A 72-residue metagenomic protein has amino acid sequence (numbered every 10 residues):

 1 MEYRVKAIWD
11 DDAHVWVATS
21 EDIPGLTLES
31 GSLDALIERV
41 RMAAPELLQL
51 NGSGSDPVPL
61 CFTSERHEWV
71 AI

Functional and structural regions predicted by a protein language model:
M1-K6, D34-I72: Short, charged, surface-exposed hinge/linker loops at domain edges that act as mobile lids or interdomain connectors
I8-I23: Short aromatic-glycine-(Arg/Gly/Cys) micro-motifs in beta-strand/loop hairpins
E21-L26, E46: Flexible, active-site-adjacent loop/turn segments at secondary-structure boundaries
P24-A35: A short, exposed loop/beta-hairpin motif centered on an aromatic-Gly-Thr core
